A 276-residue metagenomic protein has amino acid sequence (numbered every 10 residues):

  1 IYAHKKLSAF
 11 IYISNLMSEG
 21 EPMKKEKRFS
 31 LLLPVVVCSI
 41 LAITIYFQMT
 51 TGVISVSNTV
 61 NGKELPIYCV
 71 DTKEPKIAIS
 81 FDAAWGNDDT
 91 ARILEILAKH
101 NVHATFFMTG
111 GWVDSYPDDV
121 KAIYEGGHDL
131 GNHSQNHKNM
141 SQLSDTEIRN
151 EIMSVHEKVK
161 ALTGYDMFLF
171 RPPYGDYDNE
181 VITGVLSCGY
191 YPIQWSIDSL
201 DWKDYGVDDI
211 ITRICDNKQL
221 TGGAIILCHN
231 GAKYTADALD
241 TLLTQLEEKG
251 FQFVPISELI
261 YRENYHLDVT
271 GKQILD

Functional and structural regions predicted by a protein language model:
I1-P22: Short, Lys/Arg-enriched N-terminal segments with co-localized hydrophobic residues within the first ~10-30 amino acids
K24-S30: Short, low-complexity patches enriched in S/T/P/G
L32-Q48: Hydrophobic membrane-insertion alpha-helices, especially the h-region of bacterial N-terminal signal peptides
T51-G52, V60-K73, K99-N101, W112-D114 (+1 more regions): C-terminal domain-boundary segment and adjacent tail
G52-L143, E147-K158, Y165-M167, Y261: Active-site beta->alpha N-cap acidic-glycine motif
A78-S80, A104-M108, D129-N132, F168-P172 (+3 more regions): Structural recognition of the beta-strand scaffold that forms the well-ordered cores of secreted hydrolase catalytic
A84, T109-G111, Q135, P173-G175 (+3 more regions): Active-site beta-loop-alpha junctions enriched in small/polar residues
N87-D89, K138-D166, D176-G222, Y234-A238: Alpha-helical scaffold elements lining the catalytic groove of polysaccharide deacetylases
